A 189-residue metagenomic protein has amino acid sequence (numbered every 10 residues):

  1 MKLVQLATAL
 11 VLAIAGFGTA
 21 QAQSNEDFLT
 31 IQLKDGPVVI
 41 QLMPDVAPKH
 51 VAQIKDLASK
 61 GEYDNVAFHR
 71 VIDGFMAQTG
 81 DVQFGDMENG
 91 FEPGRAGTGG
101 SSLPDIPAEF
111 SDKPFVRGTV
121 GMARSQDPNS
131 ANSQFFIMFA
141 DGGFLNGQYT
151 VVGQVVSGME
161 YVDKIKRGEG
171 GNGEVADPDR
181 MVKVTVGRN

Functional and structural regions predicted by a protein language model:
L3-A7, G16-N189: Cyclophilin-like peptidyl-prolyl cis-trans isomerases
